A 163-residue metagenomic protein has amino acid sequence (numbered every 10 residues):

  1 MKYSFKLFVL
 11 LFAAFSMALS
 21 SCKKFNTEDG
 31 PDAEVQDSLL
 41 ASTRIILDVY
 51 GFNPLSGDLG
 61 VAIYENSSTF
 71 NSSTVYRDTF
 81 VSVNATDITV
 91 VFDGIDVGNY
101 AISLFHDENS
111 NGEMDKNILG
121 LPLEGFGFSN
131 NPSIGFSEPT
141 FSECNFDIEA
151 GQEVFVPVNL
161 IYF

Functional and structural regions predicted by a protein language model:
M1-V9: Bacterial N-terminal signal peptides that target proteins for export
A18-S21: C-terminal motif of bacterial Sec signal peptides marking the signal peptidase cleavage site
K23-F25: Bacterial signal peptide processing site
D29-S38, G125-F163: Extracellular beta-sheet/turn segments enriched in Thr/Pro/Gly and aliphatic residues
T43-G51, V61, V158: A short, amphipathic beta-strand motif
T86, D96-N99: A glycine-anchored, Pro-Gly-centered beta-turn/N-cap motif
Y100-L104: A short tyrosine-centered beta-strand micro-motif
E108-K116: Acidic, glycine-anchored loop motifs typical of Ca2+
